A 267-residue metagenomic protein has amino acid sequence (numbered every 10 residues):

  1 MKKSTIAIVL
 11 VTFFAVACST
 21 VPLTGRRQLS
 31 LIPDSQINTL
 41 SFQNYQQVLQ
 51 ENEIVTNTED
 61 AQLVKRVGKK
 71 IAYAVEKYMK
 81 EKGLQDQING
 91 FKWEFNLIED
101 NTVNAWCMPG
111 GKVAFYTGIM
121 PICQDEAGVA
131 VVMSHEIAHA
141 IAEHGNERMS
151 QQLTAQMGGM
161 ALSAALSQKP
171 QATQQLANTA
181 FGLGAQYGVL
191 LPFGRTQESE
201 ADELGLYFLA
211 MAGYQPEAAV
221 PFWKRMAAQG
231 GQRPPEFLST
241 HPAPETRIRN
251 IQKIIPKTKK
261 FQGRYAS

Functional and structural regions predicted by a protein language model:
K2-T5, C18-S267: A Zn2+-metalloprotease active-site environment signal
